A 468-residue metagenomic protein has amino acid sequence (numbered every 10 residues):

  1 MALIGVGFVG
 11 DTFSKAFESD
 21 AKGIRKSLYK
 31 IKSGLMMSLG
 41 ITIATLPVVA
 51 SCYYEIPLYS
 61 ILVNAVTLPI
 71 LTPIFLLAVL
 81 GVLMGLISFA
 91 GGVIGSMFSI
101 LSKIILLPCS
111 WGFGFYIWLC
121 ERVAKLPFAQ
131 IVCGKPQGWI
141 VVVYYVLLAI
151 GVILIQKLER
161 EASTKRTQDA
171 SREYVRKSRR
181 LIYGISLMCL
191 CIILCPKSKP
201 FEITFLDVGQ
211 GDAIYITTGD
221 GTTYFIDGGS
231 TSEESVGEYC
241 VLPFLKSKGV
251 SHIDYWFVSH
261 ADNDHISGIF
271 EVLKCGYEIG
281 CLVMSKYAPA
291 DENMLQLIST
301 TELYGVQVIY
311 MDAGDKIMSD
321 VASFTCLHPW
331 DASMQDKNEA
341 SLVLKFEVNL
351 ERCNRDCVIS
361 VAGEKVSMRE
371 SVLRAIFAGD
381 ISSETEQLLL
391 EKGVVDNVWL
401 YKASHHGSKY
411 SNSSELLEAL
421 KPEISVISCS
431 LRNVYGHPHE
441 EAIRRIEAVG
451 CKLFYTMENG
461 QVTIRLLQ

Functional and structural regions predicted by a protein language model:
M1-V79, A129-C133: Membrane-embedded alpha-helical bundles of multi-pass enzymes that act on lipidic or dolichyl-linked glycan substrates
E18-L28, F75, M84-Q468: Non-globular, low-confidence helical/coil segments that flank catalytic cores
